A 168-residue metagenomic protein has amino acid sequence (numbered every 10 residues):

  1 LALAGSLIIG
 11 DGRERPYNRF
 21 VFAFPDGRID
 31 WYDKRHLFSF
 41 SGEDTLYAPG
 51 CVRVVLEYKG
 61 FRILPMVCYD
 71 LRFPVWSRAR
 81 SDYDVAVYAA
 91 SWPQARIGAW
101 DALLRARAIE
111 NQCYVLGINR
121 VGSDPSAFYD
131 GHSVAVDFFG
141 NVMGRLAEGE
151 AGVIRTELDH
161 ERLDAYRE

Functional and structural regions predicted by a protein language model:
L1-A4, L71-I154: CN hydrolase (nitrilase-like) catalytic-core segments centered on the catalytic cysteine and neighboring Lys/Glu
L3-L7, K34-G42, V115-N119: Short Pro/Gly-enriched beta-strand edge/turn motifs at strand-loop
S6-L7, R19-F22, V54-L56, S133-A135 (+1 more regions): Short beta-strand scaffold segments in enzyme catalytic cores
D11-S81, A95-A102, Y129: Active-site catalytic loop in hydrolytic enzyme cores
G27-D30, N141-M143, L163-D164: Short helix-loop capping/hinge motifs at secondary-structure junctions, enriched in acidic/polar residues
K34-A48, E150-R167: A short, polar/charged loop-to-alpha-helix boundary motif
